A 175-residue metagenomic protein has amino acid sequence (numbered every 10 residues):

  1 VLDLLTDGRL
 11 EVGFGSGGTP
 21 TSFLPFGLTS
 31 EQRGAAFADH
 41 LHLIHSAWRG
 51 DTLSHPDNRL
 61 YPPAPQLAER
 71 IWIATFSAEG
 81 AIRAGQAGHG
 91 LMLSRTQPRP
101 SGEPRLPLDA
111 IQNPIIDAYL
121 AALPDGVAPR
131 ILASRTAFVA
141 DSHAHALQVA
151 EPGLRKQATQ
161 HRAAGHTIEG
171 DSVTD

Functional and structural regions predicted by a protein language model:
V1-D175: Active-site-adjacent structural elements that line small-molecule/cofactor binding pockets in enzymes
